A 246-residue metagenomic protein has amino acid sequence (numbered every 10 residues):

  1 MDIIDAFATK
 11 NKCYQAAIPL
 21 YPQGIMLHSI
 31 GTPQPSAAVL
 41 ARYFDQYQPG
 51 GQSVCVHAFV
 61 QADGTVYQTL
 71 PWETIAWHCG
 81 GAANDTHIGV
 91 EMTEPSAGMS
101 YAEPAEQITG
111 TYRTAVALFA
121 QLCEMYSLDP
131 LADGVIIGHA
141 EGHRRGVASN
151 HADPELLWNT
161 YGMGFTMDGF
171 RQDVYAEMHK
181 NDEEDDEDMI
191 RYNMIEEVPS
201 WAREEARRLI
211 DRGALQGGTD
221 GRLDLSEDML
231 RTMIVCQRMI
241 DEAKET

Functional and structural regions predicted by a protein language model:
M1-N84: N-terminal catalytic cores of peptidoglycan-degrading enzymes
D2-A8, Q15-P19, P95-D188: Basic/polar, cationic surfaces and motifs that engage anionic cell-wall and phosphate/carboxylate ligands
L20, A83, P104-Y112, I195-A202 (+2 more regions): Solvent-exposed, acidic/flexible segments
V54-C55, G110-Q121, G169, E197-E204 (+1 more regions): Extracytoplasmic/secreted proteins, especially bacterial periplasmic and envelope-associated proteins
P71, A120-S127, Y175-H179, I210-A214 (+2 more regions): Sec-exported extracytoplasmic/periplasmic mature domains
G81-T93: Short coil-to-beta-strand
E184-T246: Short, solvent-exposed alpha-helical surface patches in non-cytosolic proteins
